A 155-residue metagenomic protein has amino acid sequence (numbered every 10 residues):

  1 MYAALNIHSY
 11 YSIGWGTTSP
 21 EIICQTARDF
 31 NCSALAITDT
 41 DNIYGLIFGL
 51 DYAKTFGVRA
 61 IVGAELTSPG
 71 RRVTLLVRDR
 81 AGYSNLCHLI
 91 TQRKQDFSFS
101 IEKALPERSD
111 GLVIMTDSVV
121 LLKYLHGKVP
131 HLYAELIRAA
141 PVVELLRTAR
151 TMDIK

Functional and structural regions predicted by a protein language model:
M1-K155: Phosphodiester-processing cores and adjacent nucleic acid-binding clamps
